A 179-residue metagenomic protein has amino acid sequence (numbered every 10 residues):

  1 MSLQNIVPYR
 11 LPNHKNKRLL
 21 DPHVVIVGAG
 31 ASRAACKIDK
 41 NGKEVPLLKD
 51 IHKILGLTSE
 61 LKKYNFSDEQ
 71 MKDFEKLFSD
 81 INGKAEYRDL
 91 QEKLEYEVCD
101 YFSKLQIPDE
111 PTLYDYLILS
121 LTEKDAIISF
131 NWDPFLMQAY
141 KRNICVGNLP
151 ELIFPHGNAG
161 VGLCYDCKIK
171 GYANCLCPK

Functional and structural regions predicted by a protein language model:
M1-E123, I128-L136: Gly/serine-rich nucleotide phosphate-binding loop at the start of the catalytic core of nucleotide/ADP-ribose-handling
E69, D73-F78, L119-K179: Extended, H/D-rich, highly charged conserved domains that either
